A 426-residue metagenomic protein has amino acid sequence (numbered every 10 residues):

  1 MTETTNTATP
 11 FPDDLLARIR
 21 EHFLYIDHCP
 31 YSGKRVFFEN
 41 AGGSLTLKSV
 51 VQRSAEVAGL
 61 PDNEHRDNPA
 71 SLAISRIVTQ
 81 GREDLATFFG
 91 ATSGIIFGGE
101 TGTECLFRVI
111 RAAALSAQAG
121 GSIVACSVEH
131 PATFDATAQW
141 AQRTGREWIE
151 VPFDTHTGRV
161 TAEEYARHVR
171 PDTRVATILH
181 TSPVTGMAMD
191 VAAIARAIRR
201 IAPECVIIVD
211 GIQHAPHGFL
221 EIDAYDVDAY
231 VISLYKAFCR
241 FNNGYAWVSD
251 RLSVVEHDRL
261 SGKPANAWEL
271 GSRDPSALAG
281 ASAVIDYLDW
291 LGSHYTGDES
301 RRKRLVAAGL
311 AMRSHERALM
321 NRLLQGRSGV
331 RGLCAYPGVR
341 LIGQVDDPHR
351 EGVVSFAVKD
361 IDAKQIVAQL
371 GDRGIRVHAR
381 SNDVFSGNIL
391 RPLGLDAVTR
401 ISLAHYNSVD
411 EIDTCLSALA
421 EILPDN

Functional and structural regions predicted by a protein language model:
M1-N426: Pyridoxal 5′-phosphate
